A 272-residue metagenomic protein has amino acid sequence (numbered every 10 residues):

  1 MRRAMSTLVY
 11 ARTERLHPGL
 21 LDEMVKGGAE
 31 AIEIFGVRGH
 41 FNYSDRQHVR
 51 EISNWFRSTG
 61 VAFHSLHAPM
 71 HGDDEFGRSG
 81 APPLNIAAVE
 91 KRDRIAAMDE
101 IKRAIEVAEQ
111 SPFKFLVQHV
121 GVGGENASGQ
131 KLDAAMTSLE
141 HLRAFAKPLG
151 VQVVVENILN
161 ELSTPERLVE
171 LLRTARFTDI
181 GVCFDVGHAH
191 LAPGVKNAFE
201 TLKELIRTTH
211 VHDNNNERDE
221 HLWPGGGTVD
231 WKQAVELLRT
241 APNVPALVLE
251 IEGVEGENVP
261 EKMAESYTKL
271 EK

Functional and structural regions predicted by a protein language model:
M1-R103, E109, K147, Y267-K272: N-terminal pre-domain/capping segments
S6-Y10, F35-V37, A68-H71, G121-G123 (+4 more regions): Active-site beta-loop-alpha junctions enriched in small/polar residues
E14, L21, Y43, G80-P83 (+5 more regions): Gly/Pro-rich active-site loop or hairpin
G19, E75-G181: Active-site acidic/histidine proton-transfer and metal-coordination neighborhood in alpha/beta enzyme cores
L21-D22, R46-S53, I101-I105, M136-R143 (+5 more regions): Generic structural signal for well-ordered alpha-helices, preferentially at hydrophobic/aromatic core positions
M24, I32, F56, A97 (+6 more regions): Conserved, mostly hydrophobic/aromatic
A29, A108, F113, I206 (+1 more regions): A structural motif
A31-I32, L66, Q130, M136-T228: Acidic/histidine-rich catalytic cores of soluble enzymes
